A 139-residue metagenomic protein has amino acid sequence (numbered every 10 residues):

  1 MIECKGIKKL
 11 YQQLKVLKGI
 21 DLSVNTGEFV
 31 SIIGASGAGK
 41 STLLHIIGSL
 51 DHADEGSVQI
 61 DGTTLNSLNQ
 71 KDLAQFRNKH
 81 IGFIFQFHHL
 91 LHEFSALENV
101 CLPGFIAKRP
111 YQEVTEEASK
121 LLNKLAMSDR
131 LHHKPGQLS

Functional and structural regions predicted by a protein language model:
M1-S139: ABC family nucleotide-binding domain
